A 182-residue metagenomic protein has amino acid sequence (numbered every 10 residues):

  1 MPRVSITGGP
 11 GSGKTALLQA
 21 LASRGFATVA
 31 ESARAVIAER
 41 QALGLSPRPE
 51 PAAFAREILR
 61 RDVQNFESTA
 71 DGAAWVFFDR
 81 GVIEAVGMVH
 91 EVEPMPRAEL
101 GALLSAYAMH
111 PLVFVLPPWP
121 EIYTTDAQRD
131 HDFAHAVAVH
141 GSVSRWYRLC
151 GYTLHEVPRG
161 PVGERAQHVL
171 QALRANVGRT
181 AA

Functional and structural regions predicted by a protein language model:
I6: Hydrophobic anchor at the beta1->P-loop junction of P-loop NTPases
G11: Walker A (P-loop) phosphate-binding loop of P-loop NTPases
K14: Conserved lysine of the Walker
A22-V63: Conserved substrate/cofactor phosphate-moiety recognition/catalytic segment in nucleotide-dependent phosphotransferases
A55-A108: Glycine-rich phosphate-binding loop used to anchor ATP phosphates in small-molecule kinases, encompassing both
E93-P161: A glycine- and Lys/Arg-enriched "phosphate-lid" helix/loop adjacent to the NTP-binding pocket of small-molecule kinases
